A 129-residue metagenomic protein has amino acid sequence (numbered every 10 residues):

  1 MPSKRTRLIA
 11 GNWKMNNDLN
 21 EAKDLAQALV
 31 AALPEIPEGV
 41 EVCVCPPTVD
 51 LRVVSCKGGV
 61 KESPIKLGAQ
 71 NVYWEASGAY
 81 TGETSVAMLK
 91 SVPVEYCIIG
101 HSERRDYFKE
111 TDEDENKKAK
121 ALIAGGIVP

Functional and structural regions predicted by a protein language model:
M1-P129: Active-site loop-to-helix "anion-binding N-cap" substructures in soluble metabolic enzymes
